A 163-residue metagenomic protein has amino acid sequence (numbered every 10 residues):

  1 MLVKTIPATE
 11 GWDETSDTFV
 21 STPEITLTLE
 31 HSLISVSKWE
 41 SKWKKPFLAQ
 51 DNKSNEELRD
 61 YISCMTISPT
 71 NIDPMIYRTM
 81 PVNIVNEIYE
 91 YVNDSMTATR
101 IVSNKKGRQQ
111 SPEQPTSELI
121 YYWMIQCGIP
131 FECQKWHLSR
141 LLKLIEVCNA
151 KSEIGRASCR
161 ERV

Functional and structural regions predicted by a protein language model:
M1-W43, T70-R156: An amphipathic, hydrophobic-aromatic interaction surface with interspersed Lys/Arg that forms lipid/phosphate-bearing
N55-C64: A short, structured beta-strand/loop element
A157-V163: Conserved small/polar residues in nucleotide/adenosyl-binding loops
